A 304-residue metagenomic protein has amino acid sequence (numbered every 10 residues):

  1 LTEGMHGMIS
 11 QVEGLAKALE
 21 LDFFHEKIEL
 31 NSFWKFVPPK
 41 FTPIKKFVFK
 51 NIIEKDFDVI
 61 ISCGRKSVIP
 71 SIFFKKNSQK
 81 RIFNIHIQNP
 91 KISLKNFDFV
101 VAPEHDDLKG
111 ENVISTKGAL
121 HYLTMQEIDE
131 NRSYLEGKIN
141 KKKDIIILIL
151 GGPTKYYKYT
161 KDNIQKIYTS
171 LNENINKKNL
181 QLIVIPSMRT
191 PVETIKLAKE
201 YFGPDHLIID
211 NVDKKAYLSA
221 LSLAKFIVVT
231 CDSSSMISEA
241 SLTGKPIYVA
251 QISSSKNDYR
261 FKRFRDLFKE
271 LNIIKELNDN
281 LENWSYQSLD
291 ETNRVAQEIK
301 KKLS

Functional and structural regions predicted by a protein language model:
E3-M8, Y217-D258: A donor-sugar binding/catalytic signature common to diverse glycosyltransferases and related nucleotide-sugar
M5-H121, I128: Active-site and donor-binding regions of nucleotide-sugar-utilizing enzymes
E13-A16, F73-K75, F99, E193-F202 (+1 more regions): Short, aromatic/basic amphipathic alpha-helical patches
E26-K27, V101-A102, L182-M188, Y248: Short internal beta-strands
L94-T160, L277, N283-L289, N293: A nucleotide-sugar donor-handling region in carbohydrate enzymes
P153-I185: Conserved catalytic-core segment of nucleotide-activated headgroup transferases in glycan assembly
N179-D213: Catalytic donor nucleotide-activated moiety binding site of glycosyltransferases and closely related
R265-S304: Leloir-type glycosyltransferase catalytic cores
